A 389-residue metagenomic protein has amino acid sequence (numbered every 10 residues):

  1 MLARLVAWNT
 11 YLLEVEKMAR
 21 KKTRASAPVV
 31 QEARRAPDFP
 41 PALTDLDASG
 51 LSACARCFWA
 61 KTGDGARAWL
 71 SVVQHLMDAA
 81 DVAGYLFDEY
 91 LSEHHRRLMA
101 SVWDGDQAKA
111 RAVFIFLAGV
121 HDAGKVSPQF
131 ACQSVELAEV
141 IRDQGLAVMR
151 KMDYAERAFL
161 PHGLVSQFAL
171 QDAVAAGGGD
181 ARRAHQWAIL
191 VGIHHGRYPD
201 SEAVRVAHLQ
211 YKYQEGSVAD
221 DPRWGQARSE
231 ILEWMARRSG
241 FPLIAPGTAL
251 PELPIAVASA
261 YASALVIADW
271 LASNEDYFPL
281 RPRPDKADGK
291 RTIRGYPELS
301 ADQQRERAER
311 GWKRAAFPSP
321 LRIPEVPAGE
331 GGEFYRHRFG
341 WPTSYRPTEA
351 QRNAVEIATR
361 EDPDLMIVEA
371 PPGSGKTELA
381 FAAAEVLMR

Functional and structural regions predicted by a protein language model:
V6-P327: Accessory nucleic-acid engagement/destabilization modules that flank
A68-L76, A155-E156, G340-Q351, G373: Short acidic-aromatic active-site loops that bind/stabilize oxyanions
D78, V82, E349-A354, L379-A383: Well-ordered alpha-helical segments embedded in enzymatic catalytic cores
P320, P324-A328, E333-Y335, I367-P371: Conserved coupling segment at the C-terminus of the helicase ATP-binding
G332-I367: Conserved pre-motif I regulatory segment
D362-A383: Walker A/P-loop
V386-R389: Conserved SF1/SF2 helicase motif Ia
